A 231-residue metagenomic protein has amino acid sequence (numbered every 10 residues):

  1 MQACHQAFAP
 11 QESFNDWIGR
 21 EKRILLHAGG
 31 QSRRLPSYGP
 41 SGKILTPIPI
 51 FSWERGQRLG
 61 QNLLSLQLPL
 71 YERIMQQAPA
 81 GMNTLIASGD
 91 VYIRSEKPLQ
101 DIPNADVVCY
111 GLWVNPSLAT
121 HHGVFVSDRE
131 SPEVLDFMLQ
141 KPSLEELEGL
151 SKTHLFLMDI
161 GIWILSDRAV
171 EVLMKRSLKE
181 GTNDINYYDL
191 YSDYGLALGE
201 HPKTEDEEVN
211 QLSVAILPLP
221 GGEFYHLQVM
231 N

Functional and structural regions predicted by a protein language model:
M1-N231: Unchanged
